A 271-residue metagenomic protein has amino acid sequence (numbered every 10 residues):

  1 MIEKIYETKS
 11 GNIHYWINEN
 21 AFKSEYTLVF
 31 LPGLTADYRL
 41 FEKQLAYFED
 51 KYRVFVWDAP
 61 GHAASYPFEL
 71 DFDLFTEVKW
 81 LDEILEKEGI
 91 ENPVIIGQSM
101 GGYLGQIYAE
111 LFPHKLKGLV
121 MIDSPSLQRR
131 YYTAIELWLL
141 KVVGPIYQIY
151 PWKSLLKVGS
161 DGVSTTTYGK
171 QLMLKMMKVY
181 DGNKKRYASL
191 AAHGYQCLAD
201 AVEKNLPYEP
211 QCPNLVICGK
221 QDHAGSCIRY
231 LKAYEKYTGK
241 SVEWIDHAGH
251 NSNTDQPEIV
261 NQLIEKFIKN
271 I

Functional and structural regions predicted by a protein language model:
G11-A64: Conserved HGGG/HGGXW glycine-rich cap/lid loop of the alpha/beta-hydrolase fold
P32-L34, P93, G97-G102: Conserved alpha/beta-hydrolase "nucleophile elbow" surrounding the catalytic nucleophile
F55-I96, Q262: Active-site loop/oxyanion-hole signature of alpha/beta-hydrolase fold enzymes
G102-P113, L119: Short glycine-enriched nucleophile-adjacent loop and the immediately C-terminal alpha-helix near the catalytic center
E110, L119-Q148: Flexible "cap/lid" loop of the alpha/beta hydrolase fold
R130-Y132, I149-E209: Conserved alpha/beta-hydrolase catalytic His-Asp/Glu region
N214-A248, T254: Conserved loop-alpha-helix segment in the C-terminal half of the alpha/beta-hydrolase fold that carries the catalytic
T254-K266: Post-His helix in hydrolase/transferase enzymes
